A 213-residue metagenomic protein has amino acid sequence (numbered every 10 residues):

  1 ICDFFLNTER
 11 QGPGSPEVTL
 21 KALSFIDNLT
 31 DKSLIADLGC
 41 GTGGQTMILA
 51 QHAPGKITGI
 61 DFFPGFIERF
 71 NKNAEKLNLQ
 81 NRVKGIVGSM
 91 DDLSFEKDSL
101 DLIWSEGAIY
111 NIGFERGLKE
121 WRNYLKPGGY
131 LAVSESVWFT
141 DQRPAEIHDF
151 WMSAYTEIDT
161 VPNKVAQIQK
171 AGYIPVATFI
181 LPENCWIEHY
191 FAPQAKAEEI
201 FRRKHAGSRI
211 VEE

Functional and structural regions predicted by a protein language model:
G12-D31: Conserved alpha-helix/loop element of class I SAM-dependent methyltransferases that forms part of the SAM/SAH-binding
A36, T42-D92: Class I SAM-dependent methyltransferase SAM/SAH-binding core
D91-L102: A short acidic, Gly/Pro-enriched loop at the edge of an enzyme's catalytic core that lines a small-molecule cofactor
L102-E115: A short SAM/SAH-binding and catalytic strip from SAM-dependent methyltransferases
R116-Y130: A short glycine-rich, Lys/Arg-flanked "PGG" loop and its adjoining helix->strand segment in the class I
S136-Y155: Short, glycine-/aromatic-enriched active-site segment of Class I SAM-dependent methyltransferases
E157-P175: Short alpha-helix
L181-E213: C-terminal helical/coil "lid" or tail adjacent to the Rossmann-like core of SAM-dependent
